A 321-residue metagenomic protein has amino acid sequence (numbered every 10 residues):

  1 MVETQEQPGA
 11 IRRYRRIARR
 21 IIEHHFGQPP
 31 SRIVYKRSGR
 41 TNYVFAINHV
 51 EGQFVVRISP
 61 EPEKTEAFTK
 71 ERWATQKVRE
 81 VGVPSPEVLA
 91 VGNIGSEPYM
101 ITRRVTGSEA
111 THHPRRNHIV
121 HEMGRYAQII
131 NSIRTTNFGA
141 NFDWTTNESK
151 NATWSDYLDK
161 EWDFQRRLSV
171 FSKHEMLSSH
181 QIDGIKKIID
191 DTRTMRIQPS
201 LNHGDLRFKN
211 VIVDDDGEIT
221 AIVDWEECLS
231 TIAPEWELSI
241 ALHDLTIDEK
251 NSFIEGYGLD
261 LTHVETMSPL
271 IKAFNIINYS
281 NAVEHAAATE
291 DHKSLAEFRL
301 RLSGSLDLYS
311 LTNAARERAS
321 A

Functional and structural regions predicted by a protein language model:
G9-P29, Q128, S132-G204, D214 (+5 more regions): An alpha-helical support segment within catalytic cores of ATP-dependent transferases
R32-T153: ATP-binding pocket architecture of kinase catalytic cores
K36, P199-S200, F274, E290-S294 (+1 more regions): The feature marks helicase ATPase cores and/or their adjacent C-terminal helical subdomains in SF1/SF2/AAA+ helicases
E51, E97, I197-P199, E218: Conserved catalytic motifs of the protein kinase core domain
R72-W73, H118-I119, E237-A241, R301: Glycine-rich, phosphate-binding/catalytic loops in enzymes
P199-L201, R207-K209, V213-S268: Active-site Asp-x-Gly
I271-N281: Hydrophobic alpha-helical segments that form the core of small-molecule binding pockets and/or dimer interfaces
